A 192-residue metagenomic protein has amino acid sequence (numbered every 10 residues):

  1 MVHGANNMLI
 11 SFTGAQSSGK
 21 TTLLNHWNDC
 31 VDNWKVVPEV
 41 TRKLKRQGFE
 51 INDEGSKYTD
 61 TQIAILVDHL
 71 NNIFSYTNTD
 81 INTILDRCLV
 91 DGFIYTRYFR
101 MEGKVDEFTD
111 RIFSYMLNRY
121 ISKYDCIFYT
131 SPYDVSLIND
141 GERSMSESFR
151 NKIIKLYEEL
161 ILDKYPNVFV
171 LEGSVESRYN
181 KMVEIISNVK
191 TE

Functional and structural regions predicted by a protein language model:
F12: Hydrophobic anchor at the beta1->P-loop junction of P-loop NTPases
Q16: The conserved Walker
K20: Conserved lysine of the Walker
L23, W27: Hydrophobic positions on the alpha1 helix immediately C-terminal to the Walker A/P-loop
N28-D68: Conserved substrate/cofactor phosphate-moiety recognition/catalytic segment in nucleotide-dependent phosphotransferases
I63-S122: Glycine-rich phosphate-binding loop used to anchor ATP phosphates in small-molecule kinases, encompassing both
R100-E159, K164-G173: A glycine- and Lys/Arg-enriched "phosphate-lid" helix/loop adjacent to the NTP-binding pocket of small-molecule kinases
